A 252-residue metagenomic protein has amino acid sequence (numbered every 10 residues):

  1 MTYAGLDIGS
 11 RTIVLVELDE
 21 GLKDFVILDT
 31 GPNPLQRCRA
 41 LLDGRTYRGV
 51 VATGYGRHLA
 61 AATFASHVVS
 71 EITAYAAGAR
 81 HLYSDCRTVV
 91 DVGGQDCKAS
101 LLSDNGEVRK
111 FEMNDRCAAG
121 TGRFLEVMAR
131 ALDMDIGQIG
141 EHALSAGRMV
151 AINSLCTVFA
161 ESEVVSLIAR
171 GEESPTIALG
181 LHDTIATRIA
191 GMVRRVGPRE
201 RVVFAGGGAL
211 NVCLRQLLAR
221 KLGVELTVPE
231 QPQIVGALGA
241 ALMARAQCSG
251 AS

Functional and structural regions predicted by a protein language model:
Y3-A40, V108-C117: Short glycine-rich, Thr/Ser-proximal phosphate-binding strand/loop in the N-terminal lobe of ATP-dependent enzymes
Y3-D7, Y47-A52, R87-V90: Short glycine-aspartate micro-motif
R37-A40, R57-G93, K98-G106, K110 (+2 more regions): Conserved phosphate-binding catalytic cores of ATP/NTP-utilizing and phosphoryl-transfer enzymes
G56, V193, P198-K221, Q233-G236: Glycine-rich phosphate-binding loops at beta-strand->alpha-helix junctions
V68-I72, A219-L238: Conserved phosphate-binding/catalytic loops in two-lobed NTP-binding clefts
E107-R148, L242: Glycine-rich phosphate-binding loop plus the immediately following alpha-helix
G122-E126, P229-S252: Glycine-rich phosphate-binding/hydrolytic loop that grips phosphoryl groups
A160-V193, Q233: Adenine-nucleotide phosphate-binding core of ATP-dependent small-molecule kinases
